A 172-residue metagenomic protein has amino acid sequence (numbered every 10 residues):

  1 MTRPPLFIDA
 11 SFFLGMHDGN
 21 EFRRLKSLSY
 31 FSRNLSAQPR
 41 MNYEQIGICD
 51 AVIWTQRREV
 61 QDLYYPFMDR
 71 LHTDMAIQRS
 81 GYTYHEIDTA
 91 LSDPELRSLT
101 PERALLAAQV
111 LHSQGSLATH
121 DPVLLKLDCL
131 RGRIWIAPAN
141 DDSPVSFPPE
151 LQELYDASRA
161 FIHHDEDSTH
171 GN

Functional and structural regions predicted by a protein language model:
M1-M41, I53-D62, V145-N172: Short, well-structured N-terminal submotif of metal-dependent ribonuclease cores
A10, R97-A107, D121-V123: Conserved glycosyltransferase catalytic-site signature
F13, I46, L124-L125: A generic structural signal for short hydrophobic patches within well-formed alpha-helices
L28-S32, Y65-M68, L105-A108, L125: Short amphipathic alpha-helical segments and helix-helix/interface helices
E44, M68-R97: Acidic catalytic patch
V52, V60-T73: Short, surface-exposed acidic-centric catalytic microdomains
L111-N172: Acidic, PIN/NYN-like endoribonuclease modules and their adjacent C-terminal/linker elements
